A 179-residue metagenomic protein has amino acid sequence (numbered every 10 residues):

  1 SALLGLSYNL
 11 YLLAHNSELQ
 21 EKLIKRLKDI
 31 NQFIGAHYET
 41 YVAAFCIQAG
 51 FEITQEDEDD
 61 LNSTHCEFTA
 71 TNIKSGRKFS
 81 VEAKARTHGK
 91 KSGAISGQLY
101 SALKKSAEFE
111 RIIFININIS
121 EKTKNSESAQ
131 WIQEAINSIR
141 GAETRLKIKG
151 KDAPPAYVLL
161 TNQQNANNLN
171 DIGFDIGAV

Functional and structural regions predicted by a protein language model:
S1-A49, K84-V179: Charged, structured surface patches that assemble and position nucleic-acid processing machinery
C46, E67-A70, S75-T87: Conserved catalytic cores of phosphodiester-cleaving nucleases, focusing on short active-site segments
I47-T71: A short acidic/basic microdomain associated with nuclease active sites
E58-L61, I73, K84-R86, N118: An acidic- and aromatic-residue-enriched active-site/binding cleft used to recognize and process polar
T64, G76, A107-F109: Residue-level preference for short coil/turn positions at secondary-structure junctions
